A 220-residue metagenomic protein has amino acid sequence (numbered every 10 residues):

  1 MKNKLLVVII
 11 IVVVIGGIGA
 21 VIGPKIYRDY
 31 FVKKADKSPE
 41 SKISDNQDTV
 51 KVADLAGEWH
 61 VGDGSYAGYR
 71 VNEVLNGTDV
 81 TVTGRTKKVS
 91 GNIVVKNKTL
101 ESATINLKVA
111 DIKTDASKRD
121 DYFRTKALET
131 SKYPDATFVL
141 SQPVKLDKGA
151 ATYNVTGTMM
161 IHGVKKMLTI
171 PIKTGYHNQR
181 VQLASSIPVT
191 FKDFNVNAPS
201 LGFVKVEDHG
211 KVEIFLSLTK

Functional and structural regions predicted by a protein language model:
K2-K220: Low-complexity, acidic/polar, glycine-enriched regions of mature
